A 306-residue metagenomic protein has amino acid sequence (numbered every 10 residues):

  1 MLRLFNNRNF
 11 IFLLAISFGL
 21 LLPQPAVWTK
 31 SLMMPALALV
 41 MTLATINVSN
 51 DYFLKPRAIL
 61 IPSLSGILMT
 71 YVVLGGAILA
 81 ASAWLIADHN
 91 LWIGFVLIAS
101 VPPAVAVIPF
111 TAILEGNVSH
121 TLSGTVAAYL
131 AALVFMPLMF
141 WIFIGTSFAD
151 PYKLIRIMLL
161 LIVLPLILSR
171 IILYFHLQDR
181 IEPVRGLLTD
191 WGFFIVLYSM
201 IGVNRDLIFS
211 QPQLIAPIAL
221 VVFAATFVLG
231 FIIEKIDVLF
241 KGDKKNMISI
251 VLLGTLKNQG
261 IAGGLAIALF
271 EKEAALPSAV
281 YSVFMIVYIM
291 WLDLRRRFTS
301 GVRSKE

Functional and structural regions predicted by a protein language model:
M1-E306: Alpha-helical transmembrane segments of multi-pass small-molecule/ion transporters
